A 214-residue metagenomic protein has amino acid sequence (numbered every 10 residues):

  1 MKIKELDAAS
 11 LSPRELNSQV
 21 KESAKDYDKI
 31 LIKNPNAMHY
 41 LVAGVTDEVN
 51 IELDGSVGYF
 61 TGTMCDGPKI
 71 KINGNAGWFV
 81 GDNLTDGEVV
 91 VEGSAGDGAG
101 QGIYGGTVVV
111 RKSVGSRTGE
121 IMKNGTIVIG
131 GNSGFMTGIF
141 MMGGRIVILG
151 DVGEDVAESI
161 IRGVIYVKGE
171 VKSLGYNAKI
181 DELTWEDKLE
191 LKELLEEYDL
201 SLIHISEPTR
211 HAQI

Functional and structural regions predicted by a protein language model:
M1-E48: N-terminal low-complexity/intrinsically disordered pre-sequences and tails
D28-I30, M38-L41, D47-V49, G55 (+8 more regions): The right-handed parallel beta-helix/beta-solenoid scaffold, focusing on the short coil/turn and N-cap positions
K33, D54-S56, N73, D82-N83 (+9 more regions): Feature marks extracellular polysaccharide-active and adherence modules
N36, V49, G55-V57, G74-A76 (+7 more regions): Residues at the loop-to-beta-strand transition
L41-V42, G58-G62, G77-G81, G96-Q101 (+4 more regions): Short glycine/acidic-rich loop motifs that flank beta-strands on beta-rich extracellular proteins
P68-G74: A broadly used, surface-exposed interaction patch
K123, M142-R145, I161-K168, K172-L174: A structural signal for small-residue-enriched, beta-sheet-centric alpha/beta enzyme cores and oligomeric scaffold folds
I203-I214: Single conserved hydrophobic/aromatic residue that forms the stacking wall/gate of nucleotide- or nucleobase-binding
